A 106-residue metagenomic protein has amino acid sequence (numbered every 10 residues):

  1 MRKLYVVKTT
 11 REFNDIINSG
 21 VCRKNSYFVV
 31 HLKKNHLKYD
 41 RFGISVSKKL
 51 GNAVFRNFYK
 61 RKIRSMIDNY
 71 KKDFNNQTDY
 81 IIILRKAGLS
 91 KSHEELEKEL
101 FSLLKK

Functional and structural regions predicted by a protein language model:
M1-K106: Positively charged, solvent-exposed patches that mediate nucleic-acid binding
